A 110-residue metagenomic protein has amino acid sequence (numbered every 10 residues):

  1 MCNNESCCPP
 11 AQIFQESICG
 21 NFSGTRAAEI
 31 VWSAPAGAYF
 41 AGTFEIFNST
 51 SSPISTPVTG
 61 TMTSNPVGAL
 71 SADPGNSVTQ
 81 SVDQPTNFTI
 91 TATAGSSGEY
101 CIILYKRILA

Functional and structural regions predicted by a protein language model:
M1-A27, T93-A110: C-terminal interaction-tip segments
N21-I30, D73-S77: Solvent-exposed, conformationally flexible loop/turn segments
A27-P35, V67-A69: Local beta-strand/beta-hairpin segments that build beta-sheet-rich folds
A36, P74-V78, A94-G98: A structural signal for the main folded, soluble domain(s) of proteins
A38-S51, N87-I90: A short beta-strand element within beta-rich, extracytoplasmic domains of secreted/secretory-pathway proteins
E45-G68: Short, surface-exposed beta-strand/strand-loop-strand elements in extracellular ectodomains
L70-P85: Beta-sandwich interaction modules
S81-S97: Noncatalytic modules at the cell exterior or secretory-pathway interfaces, chiefly beta-strand-rich lectin/adhesion
